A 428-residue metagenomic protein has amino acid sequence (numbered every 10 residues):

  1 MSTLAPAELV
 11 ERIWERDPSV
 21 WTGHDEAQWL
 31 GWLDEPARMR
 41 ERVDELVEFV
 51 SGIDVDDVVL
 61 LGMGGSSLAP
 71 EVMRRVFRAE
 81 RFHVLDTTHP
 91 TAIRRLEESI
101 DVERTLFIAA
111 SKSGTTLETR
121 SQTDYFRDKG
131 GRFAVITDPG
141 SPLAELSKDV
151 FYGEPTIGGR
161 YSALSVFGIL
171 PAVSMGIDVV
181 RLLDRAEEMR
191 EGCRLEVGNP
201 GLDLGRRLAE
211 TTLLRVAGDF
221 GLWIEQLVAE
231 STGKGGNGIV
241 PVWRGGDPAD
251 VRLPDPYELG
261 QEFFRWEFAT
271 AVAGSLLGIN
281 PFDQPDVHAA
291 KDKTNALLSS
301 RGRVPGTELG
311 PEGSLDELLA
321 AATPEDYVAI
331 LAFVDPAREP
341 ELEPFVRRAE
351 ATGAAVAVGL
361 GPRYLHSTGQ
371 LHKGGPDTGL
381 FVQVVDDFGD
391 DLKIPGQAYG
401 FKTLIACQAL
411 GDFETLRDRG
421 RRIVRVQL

Functional and structural regions predicted by a protein language model:
M1-V58, L68: Low-complexity, highly charged intrinsically disordered N-terminal segments that act as targeting/localization
H24, V50-D54, F77, F126-K129 (+5 more regions): Alpha-helix C-terminal capping segments
D25, W32, P36-M39, A92 (+4 more regions): Acidic catalytic cores of enzymes that act on phosphate-bearing nucleotides/polynucleotides
S51-R194, G246-E258: Glycine-rich phosphate-binding loops that contact phosphosugars or nucleotide phosphates
V59, H83, L106-F107, A134 (+4 more regions): A structural signal for isolated positions on well-ordered beta-strands in alpha/beta enzyme cores
A69, S162-V166, I224, F264-F268 (+1 more regions): Catalytic-loop motifs flanking and including active-site residues across diverse enzymes
E80, K129-R132, D149, S231-V240 (+2 more regions): Structural alpha-beta junctions
A320-E325, L360-P362, K402, C407 (+1 more regions): C-terminal amphipathic alpha-helical interaction region
